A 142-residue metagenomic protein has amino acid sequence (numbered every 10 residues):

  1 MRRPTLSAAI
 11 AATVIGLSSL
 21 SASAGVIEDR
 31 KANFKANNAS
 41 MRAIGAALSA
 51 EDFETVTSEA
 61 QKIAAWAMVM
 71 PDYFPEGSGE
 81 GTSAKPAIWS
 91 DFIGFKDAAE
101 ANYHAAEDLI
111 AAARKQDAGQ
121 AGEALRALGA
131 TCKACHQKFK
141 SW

Functional and structural regions predicted by a protein language model:
M1-I10: Bacterial N-terminal signal peptides that target proteins for export
R3-P4, K31, Q137: Hydrophobic alpha-helical segments, especially transmembrane helices and their immediate juxtamembrane helical caps
A11-G16, N102: Compositionally biased non-globular segments, especially hydrophobic aliphatic-rich helices of signal peptides
G16-S23: N-terminal signal peptide c-region/cleavage motif recognized by signal peptidases
S18, R126-G129: Processing junctions and N-termini across compartments
A24-A127: Extracytoplasmic c-type cytochrome modules immediately beyond a signal peptide or single-pass transmembrane anchor
L128-K140: The canonical Cys-X-X-Cys-His
